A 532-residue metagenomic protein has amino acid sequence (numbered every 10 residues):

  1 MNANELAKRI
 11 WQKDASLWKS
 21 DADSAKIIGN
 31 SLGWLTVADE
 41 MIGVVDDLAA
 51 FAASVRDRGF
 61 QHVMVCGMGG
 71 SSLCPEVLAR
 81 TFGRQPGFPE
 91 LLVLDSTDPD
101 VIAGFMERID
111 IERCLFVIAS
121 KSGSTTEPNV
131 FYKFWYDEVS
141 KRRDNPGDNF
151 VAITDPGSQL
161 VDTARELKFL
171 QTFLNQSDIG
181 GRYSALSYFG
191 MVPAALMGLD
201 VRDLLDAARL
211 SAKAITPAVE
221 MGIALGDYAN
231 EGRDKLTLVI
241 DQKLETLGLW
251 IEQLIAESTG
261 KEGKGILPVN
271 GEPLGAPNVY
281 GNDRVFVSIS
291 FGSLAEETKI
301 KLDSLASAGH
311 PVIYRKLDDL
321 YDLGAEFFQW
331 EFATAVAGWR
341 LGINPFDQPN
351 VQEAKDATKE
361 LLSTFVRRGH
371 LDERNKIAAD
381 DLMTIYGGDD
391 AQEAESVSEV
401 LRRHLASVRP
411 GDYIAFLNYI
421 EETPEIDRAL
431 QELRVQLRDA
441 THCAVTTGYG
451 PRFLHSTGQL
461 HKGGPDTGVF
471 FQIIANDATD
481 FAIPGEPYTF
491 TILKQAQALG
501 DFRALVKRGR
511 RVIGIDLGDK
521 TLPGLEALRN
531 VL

Functional and structural regions predicted by a protein language model:
M1-R56, Y314, L323-E326, A337-R340 (+4 more regions): Extended, charge-enriched "interface" segments that sit outside catalytic cores
A53-I215, V285-G292, E296-R315, E360: Glycine-rich phosphate-binding loops that contact phosphosugars or nucleotide phosphates
F60-R113, T237-N278, A440-G448: Anionic-ligand anchoring segments at beta-strand to alpha-helix junctions in alpha/beta enzyme folds, i.e., glycine
V65, F116-I118, A152, T237-L238 (+6 more regions): Structural beta-sheet core signal
A103, I153-F169, D322-F328, G448 (+2 more regions): Glycine-rich, charge-decorated loop segments at or immediately adjacent to ligand/cofactor-binding or catalytic sites
R142-V287, G292-E296, Q329-C443: Active-site phosphate/pyrophosphate-binding segments
D347, Q352, L371-E373, A391-Q392 (+4 more regions): C-terminal amphipathic alpha-helical interaction region
P451-P487: Conserved, well-ordered active-site substructure
